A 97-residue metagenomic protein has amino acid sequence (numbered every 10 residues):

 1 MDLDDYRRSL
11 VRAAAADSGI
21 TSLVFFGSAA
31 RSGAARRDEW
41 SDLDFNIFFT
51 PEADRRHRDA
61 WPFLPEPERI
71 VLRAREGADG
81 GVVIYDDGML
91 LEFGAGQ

Functional and structural regions predicted by a protein language model:
M1-S18, A29-E39, F45-A95: Metal-dependent nucleotidyltransferase catalytic core
